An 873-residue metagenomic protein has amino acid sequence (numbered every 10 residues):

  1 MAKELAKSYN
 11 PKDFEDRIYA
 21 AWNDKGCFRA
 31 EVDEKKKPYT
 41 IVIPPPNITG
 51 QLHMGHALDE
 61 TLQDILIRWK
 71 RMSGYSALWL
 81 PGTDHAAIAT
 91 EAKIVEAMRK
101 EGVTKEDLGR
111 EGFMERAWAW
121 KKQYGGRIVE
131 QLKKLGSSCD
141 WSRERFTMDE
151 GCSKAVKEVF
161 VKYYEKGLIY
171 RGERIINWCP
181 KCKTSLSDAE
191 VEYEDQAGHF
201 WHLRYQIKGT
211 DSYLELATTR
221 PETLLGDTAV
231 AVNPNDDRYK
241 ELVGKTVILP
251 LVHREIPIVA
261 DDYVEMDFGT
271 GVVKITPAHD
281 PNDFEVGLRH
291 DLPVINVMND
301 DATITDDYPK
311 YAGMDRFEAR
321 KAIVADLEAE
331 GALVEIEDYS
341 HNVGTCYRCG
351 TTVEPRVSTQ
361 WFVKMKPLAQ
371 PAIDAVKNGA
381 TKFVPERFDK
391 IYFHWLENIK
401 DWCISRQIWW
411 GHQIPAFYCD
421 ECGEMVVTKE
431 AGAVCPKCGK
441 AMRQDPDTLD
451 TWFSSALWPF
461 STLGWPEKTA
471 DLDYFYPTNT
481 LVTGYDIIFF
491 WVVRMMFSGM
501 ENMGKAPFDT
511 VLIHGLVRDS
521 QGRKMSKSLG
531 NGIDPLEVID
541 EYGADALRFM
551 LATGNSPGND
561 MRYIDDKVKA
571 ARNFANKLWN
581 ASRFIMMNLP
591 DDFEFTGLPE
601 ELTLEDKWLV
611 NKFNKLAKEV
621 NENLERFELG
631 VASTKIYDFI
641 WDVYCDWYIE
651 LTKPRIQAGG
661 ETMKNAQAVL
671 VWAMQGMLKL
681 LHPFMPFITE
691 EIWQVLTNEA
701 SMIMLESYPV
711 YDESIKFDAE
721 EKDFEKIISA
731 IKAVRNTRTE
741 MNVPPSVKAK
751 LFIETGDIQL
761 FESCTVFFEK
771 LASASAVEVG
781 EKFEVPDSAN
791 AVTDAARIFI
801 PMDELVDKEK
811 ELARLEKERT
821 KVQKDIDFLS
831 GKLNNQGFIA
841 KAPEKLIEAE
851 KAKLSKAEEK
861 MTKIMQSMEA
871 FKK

Functional and structural regions predicted by a protein language model:
M1-M54, A77, V334, Y347 (+1 more regions): Non-catalytic terminal extensions that flank enzyme cores
K3, R17, A21-K25, V95-L214 (+10 more regions): Residue patterns forming the tRNA-binding/recognition surfaces of aminoacyl-tRNA synthetases and related DALR
E31-I94, T147, V156, L216-T218 (+6 more regions): N-terminal catalytic cores of NTP/NDP-binding nucleotidyl/phosphoryl-transfer enzymes
E34-K36, P44-P45, L78-E91, E144-C152 (+4 more regions): Short, solvent-exposed turn/loop segments enriched in Gly/Ser/Thr/Pro and often Arg
A57, G82, L214-V232, C346-R348 (+6 more regions): Conserved phosphate/anionic-ligand binding catalytic regions in large, soluble enzymes, centered on
A57-I65, L214-P250, V273-D280, H290-N296 (+3 more regions): Extended active-site and interfacial segments that coordinate phosphate-rich ligands in large catalytic machineries
R68-S76, A97-R110, E130, K134-C139 (+18 more regions): Secondary-structure transition/capping motifs at alpha-helix termini and the adjoining loop/turn into the next element
H202, H394-F453, L457, E501-A544 (+1 more regions): Feature 926 captures the class I aminoacyl-tRNA synthetase adenylation module centered on the KMSKS loop
